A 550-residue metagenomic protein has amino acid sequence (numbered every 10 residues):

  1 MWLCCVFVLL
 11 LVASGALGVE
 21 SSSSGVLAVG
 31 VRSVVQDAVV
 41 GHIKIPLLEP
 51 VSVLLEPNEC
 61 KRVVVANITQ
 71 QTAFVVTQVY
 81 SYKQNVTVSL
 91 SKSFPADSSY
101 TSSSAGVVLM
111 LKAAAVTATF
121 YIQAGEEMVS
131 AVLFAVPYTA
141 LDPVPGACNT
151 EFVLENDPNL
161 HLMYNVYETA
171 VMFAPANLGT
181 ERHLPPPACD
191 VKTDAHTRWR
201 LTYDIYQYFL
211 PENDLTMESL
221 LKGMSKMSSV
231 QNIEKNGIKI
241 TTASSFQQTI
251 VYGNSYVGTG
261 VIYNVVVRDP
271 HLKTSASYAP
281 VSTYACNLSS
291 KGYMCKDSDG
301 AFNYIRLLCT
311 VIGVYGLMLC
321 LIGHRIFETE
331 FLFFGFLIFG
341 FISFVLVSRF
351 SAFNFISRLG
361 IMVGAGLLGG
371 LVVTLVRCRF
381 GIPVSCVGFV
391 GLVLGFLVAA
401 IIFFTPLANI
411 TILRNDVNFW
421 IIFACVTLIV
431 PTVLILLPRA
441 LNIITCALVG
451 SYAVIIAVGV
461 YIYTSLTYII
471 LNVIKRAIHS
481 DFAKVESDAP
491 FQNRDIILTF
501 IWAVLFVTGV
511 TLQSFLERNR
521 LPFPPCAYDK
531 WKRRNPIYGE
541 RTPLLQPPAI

Functional and structural regions predicted by a protein language model:
W2-D297: Soluble extramembrane domains flanking the early transmembrane region of eukaryotic membrane proteins
W2-L11, G15, E20-D37, E212 (+1 more regions): C-terminal transmembrane helix-loop-helix hairpin of multi-pass membrane proteins
A243, V251-G253, Y284-I305, I312-G316 (+3 more regions): Juxtamembrane membrane-interface segments at transmembrane-helix boundaries in membrane proteins
D299-V376: Core alpha-helical transmembrane segments of integral membrane proteins
G313-C320, G369-V372, T427-T432, I501-Q513: Hydrophobic core segments of alpha-helical transmembrane domains in multi-pass membrane transport and ion-translocation
L321-F331, S351, T374-G388, V433-I444: Membrane-helix interface "capping/anchor" motifs
E330-L337, S357-M362, P383-V393, D416-W420 (+1 more regions): Cytoplasmic-side transmembrane-helix entry/capping segments in multi-pass membrane proteins
I338-S351, L368-R377, V393-A408, L428-V433 (+1 more regions): Hydrophobic alpha-helical transmembrane segments and adjacent interfacial helices in integral membrane proteins
